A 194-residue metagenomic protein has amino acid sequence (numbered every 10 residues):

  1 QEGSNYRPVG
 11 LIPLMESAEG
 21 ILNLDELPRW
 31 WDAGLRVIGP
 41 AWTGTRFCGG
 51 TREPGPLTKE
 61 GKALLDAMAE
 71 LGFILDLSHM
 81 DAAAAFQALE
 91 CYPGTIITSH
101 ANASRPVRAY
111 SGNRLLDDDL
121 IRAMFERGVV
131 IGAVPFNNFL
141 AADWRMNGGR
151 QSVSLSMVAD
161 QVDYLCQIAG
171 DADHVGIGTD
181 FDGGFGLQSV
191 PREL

Functional and structural regions predicted by a protein language model:
Q1-V37: Mid-domain alpha/beta scaffold segments of enzyme catalytic cores
G10-L14, R36-A41, I74-L77, T95-S99 (+2 more regions): Structural recognition of the beta-strand scaffold that forms the well-ordered cores of secreted hydrolase catalytic
L14-A18, T43-T45, F73, S78-A85 (+3 more regions): Active-site beta-loop-alpha junctions enriched in small/polar residues
N23-D32, R52-I97, G112-V129, S156-D173: Histidine/acidic residue-rich metal-binding segments in metalloenzymes
A41-L57: Aromatic-lined carbohydrate-binding/catalytic grooves of carbohydrate-active enzymes
C48-G50, P106-N113: Short, charged, surface-exposed secondary-structure boundary motifs
V134-F139, D143-C166, D182: Active-site capping/gating regions of soluble enzymes
V134-P135, G170-V190: Short acidic/histidine-rich active-site segments
